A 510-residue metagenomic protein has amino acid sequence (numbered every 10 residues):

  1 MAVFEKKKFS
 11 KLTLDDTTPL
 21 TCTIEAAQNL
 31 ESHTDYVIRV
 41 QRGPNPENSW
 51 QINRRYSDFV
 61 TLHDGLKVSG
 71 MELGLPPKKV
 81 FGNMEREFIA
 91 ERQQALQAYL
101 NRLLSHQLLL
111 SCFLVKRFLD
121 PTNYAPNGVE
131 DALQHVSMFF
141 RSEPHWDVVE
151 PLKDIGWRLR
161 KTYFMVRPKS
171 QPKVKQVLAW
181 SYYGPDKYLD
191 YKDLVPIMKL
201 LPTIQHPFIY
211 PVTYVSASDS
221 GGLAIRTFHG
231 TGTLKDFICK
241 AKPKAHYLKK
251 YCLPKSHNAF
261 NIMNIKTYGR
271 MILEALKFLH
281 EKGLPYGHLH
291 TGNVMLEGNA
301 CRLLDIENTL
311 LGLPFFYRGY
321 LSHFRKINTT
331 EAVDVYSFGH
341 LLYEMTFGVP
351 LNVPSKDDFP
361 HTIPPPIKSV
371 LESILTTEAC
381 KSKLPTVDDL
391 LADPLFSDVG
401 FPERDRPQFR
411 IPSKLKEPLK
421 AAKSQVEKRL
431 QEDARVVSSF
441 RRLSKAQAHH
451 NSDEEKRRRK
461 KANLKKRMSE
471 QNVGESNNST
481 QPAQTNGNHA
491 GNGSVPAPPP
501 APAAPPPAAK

Functional and structural regions predicted by a protein language model:
M1-K187, S479-K510: Phox homology (PX) phosphoinositide-binding domain
P211-G222: Short beta-strand micro-motifs within the conserved protein kinase catalytic domain, predominantly in the N-lobe
S220-T233, F237: Conserved short submotifs of the Hanks-type protein kinase catalytic core that shape the nucleotide-binding pocket
Y268-G269: Activation segment signature within eukaryotic-like protein kinase domains
L276-E297, L303: Catalytic-loop of the protein kinase fold
R302, N308-S369: C-lobe/activation-segment region of protein kinase-like
E378-R404: Terminal C-lobe "cap" of eukaryotic-type protein kinase domains
F401-K510: Regulatory extensions appended to serine/threonine kinase catalytic cores
